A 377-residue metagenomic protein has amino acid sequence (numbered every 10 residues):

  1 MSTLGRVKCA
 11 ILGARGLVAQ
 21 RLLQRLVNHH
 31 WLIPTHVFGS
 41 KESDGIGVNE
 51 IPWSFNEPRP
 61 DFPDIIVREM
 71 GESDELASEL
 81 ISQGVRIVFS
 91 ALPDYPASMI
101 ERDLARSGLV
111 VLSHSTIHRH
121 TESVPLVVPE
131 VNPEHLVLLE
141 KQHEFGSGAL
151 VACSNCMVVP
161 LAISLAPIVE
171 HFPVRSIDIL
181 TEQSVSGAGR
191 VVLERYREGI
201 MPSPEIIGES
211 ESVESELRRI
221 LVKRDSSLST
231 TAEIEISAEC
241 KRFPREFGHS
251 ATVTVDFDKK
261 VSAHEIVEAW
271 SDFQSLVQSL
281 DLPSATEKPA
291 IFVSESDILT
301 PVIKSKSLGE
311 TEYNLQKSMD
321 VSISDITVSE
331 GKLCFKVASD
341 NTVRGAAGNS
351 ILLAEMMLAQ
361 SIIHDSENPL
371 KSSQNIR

Functional and structural regions predicted by a protein language model:
S2-I206, S229-E235, T311, V321 (+4 more regions): N-terminal Rossmann-like NAD(P) cofactor-binding subdomain of oxidoreductases, focused on the glycine-rich
V185-R377: Charged docking surfaces used in two-component/phosphorelay signaling
